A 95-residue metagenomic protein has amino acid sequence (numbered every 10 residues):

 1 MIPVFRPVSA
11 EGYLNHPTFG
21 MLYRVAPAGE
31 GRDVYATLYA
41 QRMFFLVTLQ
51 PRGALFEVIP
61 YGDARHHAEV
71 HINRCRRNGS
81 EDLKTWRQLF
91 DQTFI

Functional and structural regions predicted by a protein language model:
M1-G62: Long, non-catalytic architectural segments outside compact domain cores
V58-I95: Short, compact, well-ordered microdomains
